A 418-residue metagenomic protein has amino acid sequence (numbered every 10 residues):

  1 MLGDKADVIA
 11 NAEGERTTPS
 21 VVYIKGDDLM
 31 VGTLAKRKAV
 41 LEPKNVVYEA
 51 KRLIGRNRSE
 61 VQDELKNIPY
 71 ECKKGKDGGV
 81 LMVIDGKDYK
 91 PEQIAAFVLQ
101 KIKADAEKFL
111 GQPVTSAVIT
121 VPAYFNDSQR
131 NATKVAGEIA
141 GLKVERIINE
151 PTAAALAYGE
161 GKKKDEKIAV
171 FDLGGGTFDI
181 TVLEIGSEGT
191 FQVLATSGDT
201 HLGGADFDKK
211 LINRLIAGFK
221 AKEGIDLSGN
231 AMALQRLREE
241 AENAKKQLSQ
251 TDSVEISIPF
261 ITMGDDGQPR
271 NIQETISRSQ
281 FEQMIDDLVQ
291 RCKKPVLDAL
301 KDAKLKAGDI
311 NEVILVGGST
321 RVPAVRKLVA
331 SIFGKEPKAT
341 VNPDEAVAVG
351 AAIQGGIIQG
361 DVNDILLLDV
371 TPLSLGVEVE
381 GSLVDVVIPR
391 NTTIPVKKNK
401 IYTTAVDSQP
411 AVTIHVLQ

Functional and structural regions predicted by a protein language model:
M1-G78, V83-Q100, A104-Q418: Oxyanion-binding/catalytic loops of NTP- or PPi-dependent enzymes
